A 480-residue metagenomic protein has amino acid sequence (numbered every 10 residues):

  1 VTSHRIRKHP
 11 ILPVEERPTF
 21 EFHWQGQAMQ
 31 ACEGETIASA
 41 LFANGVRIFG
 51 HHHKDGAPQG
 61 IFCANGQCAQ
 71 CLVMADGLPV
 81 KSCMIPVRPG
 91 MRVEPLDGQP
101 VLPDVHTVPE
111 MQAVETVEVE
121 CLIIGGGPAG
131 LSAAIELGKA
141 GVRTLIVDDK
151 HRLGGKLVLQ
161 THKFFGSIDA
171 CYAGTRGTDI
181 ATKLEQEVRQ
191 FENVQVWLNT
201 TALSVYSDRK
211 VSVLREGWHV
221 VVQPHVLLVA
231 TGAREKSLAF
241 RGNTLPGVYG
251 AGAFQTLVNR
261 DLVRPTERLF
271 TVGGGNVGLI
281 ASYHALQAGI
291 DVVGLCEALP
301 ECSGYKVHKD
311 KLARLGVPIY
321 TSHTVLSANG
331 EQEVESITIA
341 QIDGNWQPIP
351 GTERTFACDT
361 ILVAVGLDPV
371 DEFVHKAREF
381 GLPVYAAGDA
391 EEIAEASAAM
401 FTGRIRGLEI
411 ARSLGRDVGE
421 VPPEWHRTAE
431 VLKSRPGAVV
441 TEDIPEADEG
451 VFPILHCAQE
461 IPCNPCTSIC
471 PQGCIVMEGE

Functional and structural regions predicted by a protein language model:
T2-Q25, C32-E480: Residues forming the flavin
